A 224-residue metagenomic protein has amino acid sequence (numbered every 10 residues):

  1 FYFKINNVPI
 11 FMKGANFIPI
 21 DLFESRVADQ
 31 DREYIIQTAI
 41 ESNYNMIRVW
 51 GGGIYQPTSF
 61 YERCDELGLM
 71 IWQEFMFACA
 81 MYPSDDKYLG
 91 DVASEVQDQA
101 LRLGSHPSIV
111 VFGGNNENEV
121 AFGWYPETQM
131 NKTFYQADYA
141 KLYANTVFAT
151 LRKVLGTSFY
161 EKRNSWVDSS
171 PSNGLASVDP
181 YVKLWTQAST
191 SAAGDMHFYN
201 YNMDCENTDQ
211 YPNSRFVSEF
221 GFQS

Functional and structural regions predicted by a protein language model:
F1-A80, L89-V111: Active-site-adjacent substrate/metal-binding segments within catalytic domains of carbohydrate-active enzymes
G53-Y55, F77-C79, N118, S172 (+1 more regions): Active-site-proximal loop/turn and secondary-structure-junction residues that shape catalytic pockets, frequently
P57, F122, A176: Glycine/Thr-rich phosphate-binding loops of Rossmann-like dinucleotide-binding domains
D65-E66, Y88-V92, Q129-M130, K183-Q187: Short, hinge-like loop/turn segments at secondary-structure boundaries
A80-D85, S94, M130-Y135: Short beta-alpha connecting loops at secondary-structure transitions that line or flank enzyme active sites
D98-Q136: Active-site groove signature of glycoside hydrolases
N131-S224: Extracellular glycoside hydrolase catalytic/binding regions
